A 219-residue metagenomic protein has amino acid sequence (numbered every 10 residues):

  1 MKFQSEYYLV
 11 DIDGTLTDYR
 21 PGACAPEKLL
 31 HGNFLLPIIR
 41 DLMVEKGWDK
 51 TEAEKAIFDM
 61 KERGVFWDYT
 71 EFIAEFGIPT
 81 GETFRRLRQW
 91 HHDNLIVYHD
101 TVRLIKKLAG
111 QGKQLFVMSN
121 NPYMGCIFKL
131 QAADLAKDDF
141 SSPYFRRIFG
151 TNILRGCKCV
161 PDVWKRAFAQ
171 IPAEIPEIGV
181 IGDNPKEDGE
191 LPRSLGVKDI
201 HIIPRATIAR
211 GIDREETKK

Functional and structural regions predicted by a protein language model:
M1-E52: Active-site neighborhood of HAD-like aspartate-dependent phosphohydrolases
M1-V10, V102-K106, K113-K219: Asp-based, Mg2+/Mn2+-dependent phosphohydrolase catalytic module
L16, A23, F58-E62, H91-H92 (+1 more regions): Short histidine/acidic/glycine/proline-rich micro-motifs that form metal- and phosphate-coordinating active-site loops
K28-G32, N94, C157: Flexible, glycine- and charge-enriched loops at secondary-structure boundaries
F34-R88: A metal-dependent, Asp-based hydrolase signature
K61, N94-I96, C126: Charged, low-complexity C-terminal accessory regions
W67-F76, R85-V117, P161: Short, acidic loop-to-helix structural element flanking the phosphoryl-transfer center in phosphate-processing enzymes
